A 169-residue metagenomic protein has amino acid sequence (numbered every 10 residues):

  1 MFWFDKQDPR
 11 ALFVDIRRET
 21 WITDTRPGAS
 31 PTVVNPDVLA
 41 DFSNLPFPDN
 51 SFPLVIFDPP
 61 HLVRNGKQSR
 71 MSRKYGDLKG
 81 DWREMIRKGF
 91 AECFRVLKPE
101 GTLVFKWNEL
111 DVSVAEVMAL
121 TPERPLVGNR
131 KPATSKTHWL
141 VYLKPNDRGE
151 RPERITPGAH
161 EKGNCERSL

Functional and structural regions predicted by a protein language model:
M1-L169: Class I S-adenosyl-L-methionine-dependent methyltransferase catalytic core
